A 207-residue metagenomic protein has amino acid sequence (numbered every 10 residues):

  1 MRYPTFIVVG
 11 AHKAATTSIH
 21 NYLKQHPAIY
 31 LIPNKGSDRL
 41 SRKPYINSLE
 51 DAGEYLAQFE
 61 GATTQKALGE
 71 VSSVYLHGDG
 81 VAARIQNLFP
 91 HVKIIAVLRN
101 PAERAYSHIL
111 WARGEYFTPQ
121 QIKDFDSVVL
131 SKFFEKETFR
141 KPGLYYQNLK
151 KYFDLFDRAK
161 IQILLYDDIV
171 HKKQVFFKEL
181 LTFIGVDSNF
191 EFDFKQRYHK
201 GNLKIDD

Functional and structural regions predicted by a protein language model:
M1-H77, R84-V97, P101-L130, F156: PAPS-dependent sulfotransferase catalytic core
V8, P44, F134, K141 (+1 more regions): Generic anion/oxyanion-binding catalytic loop in active/binding sites
Y55-Q58, V81, Y145-L149, F176: Alpha-helical packing segments of well-folded alpha/beta enzyme cores
S72-S73, V128-K141, R197-G201: Surface-exposed cleft-lining segments at the edges of enzyme active sites
S73-H77, K141-P142, D168-K172: Acidic, metal-coordinating catalytic cores used for nucleic-acid/nucleotide bond scission and strand-transfer chemistry
D79, R99, F139-Y146: Short, amphipathic alpha-helical segments
K151-D207: The conserved 3'-phosphoadenosine-5'-phosphosulfate
